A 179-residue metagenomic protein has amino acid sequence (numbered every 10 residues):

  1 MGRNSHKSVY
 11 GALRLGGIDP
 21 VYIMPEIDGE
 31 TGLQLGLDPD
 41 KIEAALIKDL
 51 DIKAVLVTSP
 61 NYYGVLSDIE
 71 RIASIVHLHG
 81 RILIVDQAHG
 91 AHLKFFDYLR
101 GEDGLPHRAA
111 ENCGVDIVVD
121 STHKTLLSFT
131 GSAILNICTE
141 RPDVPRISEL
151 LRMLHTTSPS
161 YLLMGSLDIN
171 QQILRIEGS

Functional and structural regions predicted by a protein language model:
M1-S179: Conserved PLP-enzyme active-site core in the AAT-like
